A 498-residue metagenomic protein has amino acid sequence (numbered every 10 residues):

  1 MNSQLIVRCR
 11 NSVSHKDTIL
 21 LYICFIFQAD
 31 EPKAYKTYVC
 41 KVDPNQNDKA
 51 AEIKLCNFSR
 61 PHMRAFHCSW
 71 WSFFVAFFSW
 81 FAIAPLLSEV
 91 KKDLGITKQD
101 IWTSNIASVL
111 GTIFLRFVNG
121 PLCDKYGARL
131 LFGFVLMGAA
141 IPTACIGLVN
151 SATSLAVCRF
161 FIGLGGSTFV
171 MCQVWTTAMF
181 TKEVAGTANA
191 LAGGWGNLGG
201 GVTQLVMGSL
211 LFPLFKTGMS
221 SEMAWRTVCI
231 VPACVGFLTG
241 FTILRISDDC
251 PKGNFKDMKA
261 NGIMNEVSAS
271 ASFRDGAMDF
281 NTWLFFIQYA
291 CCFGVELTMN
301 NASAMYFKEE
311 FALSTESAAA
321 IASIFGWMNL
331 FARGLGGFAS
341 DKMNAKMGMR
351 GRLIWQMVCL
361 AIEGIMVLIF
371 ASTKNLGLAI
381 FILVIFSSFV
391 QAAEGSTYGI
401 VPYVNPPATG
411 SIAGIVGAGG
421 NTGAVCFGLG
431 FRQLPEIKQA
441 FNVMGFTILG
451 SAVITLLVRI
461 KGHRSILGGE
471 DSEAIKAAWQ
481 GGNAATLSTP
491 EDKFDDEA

Functional and structural regions predicted by a protein language model:
N2-F78: Cytosolic juxtamembrane N-terminal segment immediately preceding the first transmembrane helix of multi-pass
I83-A84, D279-G334, E394: Extracytoplasmic gate region of multi-pass secondary transporters
G95, G127, L148-N150, T181 (+1 more regions): Helix-breaking motifs and short loop linkers at transmembrane-helix boundaries and internal kinks in secondary membrane
F114-A152: Conserved MFS/SLC helix-loop-helix module at the cytosolic interface between two early adjacent transmembrane helices
F132, L155, L353-Q356: Primarily marks hydrophobic transmembrane alpha-helices of the MFS/SLC 12-helix fold
C158-W195: Cytoplasmic helix-loop-helix junction between adjacent transmembrane helices in 12-TM secondary transporters
T187-F212, V416-F427: Glycine-rich segments within core transmembrane alpha-helices of 12-TM secondary carriers
A233-D257, I454-R459: C-terminal membrane-cytosol helix-exit motif in multi-pass small-molecule transporters
